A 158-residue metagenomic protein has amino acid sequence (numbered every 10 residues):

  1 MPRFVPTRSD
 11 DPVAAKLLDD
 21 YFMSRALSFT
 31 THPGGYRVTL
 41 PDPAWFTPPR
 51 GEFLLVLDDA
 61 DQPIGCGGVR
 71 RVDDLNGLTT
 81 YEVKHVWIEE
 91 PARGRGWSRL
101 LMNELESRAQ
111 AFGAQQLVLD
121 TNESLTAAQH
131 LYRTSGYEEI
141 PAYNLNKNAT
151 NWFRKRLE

Functional and structural regions predicted by a protein language model:
P2-T80, K84, E89-E90, M102-E104 (+4 more regions): Acetyl-CoA-dependent GNAT
P12, R95, T126: Loop/helix-junction capping segments adjacent to catalytic residues or to phosphate/diphosphate-binding pockets
D61, G96, G113: Conserved G/P- and acidic residue-centered "switch" motifs that form tight phosphate/ATP-binding loops in soluble
E89-P91, R95, E123: Active-site acidic-Proline motif in GNAT/NAT acetyltransferases
R95, R99, N103: Residues forming the Rossmann-fold NAD(P)(H) cofactor-binding site
Q115-G136, P141-E158: C-terminal "cap" of GNAT-fold acetyltransferases
